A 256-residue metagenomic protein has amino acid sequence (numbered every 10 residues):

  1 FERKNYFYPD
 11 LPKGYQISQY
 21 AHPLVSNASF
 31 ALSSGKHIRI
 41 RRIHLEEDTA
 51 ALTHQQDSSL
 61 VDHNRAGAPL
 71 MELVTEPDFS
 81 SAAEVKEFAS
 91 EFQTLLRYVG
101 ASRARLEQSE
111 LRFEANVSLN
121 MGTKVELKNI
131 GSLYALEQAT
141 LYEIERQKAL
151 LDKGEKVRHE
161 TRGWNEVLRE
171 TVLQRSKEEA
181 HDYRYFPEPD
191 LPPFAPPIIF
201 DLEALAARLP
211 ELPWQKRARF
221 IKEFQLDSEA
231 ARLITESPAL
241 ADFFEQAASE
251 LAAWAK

Functional and structural regions predicted by a protein language model:
F1-P210, K222, S228, S249-W254: Basic, nucleic-acid-interacting segments
W214-I221: Extended, structured, electrostatic nucleic-acid-contact surfaces
A218, S228-K256: Histone-fold and other basic nucleic-acid-binding segments
